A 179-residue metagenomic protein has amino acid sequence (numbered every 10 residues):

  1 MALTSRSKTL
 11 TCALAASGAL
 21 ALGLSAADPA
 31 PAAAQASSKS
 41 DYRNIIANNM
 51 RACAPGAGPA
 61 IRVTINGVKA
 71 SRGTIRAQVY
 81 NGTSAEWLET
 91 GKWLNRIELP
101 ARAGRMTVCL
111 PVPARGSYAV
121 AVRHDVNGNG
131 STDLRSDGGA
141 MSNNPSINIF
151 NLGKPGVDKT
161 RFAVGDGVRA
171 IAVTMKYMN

Functional and structural regions predicted by a protein language model:
A2-A16: Bacterial N-terminal signal peptides that target proteins for export
A36-A52, N144-M178: Extracellular beta-sheet/turn segments enriched in Thr/Pro/Gly and aliphatic residues
I61-G67: A short, amphipathic beta-strand motif
R76-Y80, A121: Beta-strand signatures of extracellular beta-sandwich domains
E98-G104, A163-G165: Short proline/glycine- and polar residue-rich coil/turn motifs
R105-V112: Exposed aromatic-hydrophobic patches
R115-V122: A short tyrosine-centered beta-strand micro-motif
D125-L134: Acidic, glycine-anchored loop motifs typical of Ca2+
